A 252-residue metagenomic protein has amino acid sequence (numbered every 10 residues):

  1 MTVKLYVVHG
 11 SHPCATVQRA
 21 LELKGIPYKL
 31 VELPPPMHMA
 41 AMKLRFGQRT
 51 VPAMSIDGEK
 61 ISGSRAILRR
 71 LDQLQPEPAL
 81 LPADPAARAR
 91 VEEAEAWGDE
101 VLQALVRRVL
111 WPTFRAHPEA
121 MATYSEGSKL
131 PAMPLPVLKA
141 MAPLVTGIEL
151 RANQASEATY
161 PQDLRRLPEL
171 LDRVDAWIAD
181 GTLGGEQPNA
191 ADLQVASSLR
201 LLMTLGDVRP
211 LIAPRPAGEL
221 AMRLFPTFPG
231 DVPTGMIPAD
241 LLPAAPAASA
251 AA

Functional and structural regions predicted by a protein language model:
M1-A132, S249-A252: GST-like domain detector, emphasizing the conserved glutathione-binding G-site in the N-terminal thioredoxin-like
H38, G63, A87-R90, L102 (+4 more regions): Alpha-helical structural motif
R45, R70, A94-W97, V109 (+3 more regions): Residues that form generic nucleotide/phosphate-binding pockets
S55, R65, D84-P85, Q187 (+2 more regions): Solvent-exposed, flexible loop/coil residues
L68, D72, E92-E95, D99 (+5 more regions): Non-transmembrane alpha-helical segments in soluble domains of secreted/periplasmic/extracellular proteins
P82-A94, M133-L144, P161, T234-S249: A short, terminal or domain-edge coil/loop segment
Q103-A213: GST-like fold's C-terminal all-alpha helical module
L199-A252: Long, positively charged, glycine-interspersed low-complexity recognition regions
